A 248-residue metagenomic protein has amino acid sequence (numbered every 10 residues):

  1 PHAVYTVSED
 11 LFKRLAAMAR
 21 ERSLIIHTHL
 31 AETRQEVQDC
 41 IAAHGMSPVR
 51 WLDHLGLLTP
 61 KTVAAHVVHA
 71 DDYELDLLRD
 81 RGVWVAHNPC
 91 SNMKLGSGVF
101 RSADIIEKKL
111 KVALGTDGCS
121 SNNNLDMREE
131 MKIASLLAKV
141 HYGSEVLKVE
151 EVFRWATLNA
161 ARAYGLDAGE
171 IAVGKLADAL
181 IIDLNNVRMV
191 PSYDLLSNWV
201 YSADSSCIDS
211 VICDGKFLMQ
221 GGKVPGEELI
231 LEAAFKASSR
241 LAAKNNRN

Functional and structural regions predicted by a protein language model:
P1-W84, G96-V112: Histidine/acidic residue-rich metal-binding segments in metalloenzymes
A16-A19, G56, S135-K139, Y164 (+1 more regions): Structural signal for hydrophobic packing residues in well-ordered secondary-structure cores of soluble enzyme domains
A31, A65-V67, A86-N88, G115 (+2 more regions): Generic beta-strand/beta-sheet core signal
E32, P89-M93, G118-S120: Short, acidic/turn-prone active-site loops that include or flank metal/cofactor- and phosphate-binding residues
H54-K61, A103-N186, V200-A203: His/Asp/Glu-enriched, well-ordered alpha-helical/loop segment that forms or immediately abuts the divalent-metal
K94-V99, N123-L125, P191: Short, charged, surface-exposed secondary-structure boundary motifs
R154-N248: Active-site microenvironment of metallo-dependent hydrolases
